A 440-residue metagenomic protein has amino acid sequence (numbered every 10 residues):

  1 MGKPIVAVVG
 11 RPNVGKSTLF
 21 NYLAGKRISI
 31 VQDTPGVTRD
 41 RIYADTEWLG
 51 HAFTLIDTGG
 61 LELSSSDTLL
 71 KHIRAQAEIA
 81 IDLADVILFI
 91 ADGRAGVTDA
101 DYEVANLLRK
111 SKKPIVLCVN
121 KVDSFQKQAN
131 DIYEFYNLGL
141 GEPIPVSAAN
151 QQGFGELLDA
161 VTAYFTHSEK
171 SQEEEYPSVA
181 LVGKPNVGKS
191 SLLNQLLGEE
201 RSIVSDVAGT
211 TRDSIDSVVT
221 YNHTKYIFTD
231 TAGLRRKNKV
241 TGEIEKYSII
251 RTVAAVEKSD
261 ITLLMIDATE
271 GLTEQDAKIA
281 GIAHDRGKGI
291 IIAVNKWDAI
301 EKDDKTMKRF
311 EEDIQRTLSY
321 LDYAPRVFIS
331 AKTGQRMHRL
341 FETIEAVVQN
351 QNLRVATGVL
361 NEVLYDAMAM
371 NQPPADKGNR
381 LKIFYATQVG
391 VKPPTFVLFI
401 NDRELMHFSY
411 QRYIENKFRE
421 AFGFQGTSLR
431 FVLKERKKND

Functional and structural regions predicted by a protein language model:
M1-D67, T166-I249, V253-V256: Conserved G1/Walker A P-loop phosphate-binding module
P35-V37, G60-E62, R94-G96, K121-Q126 (+9 more regions): Conserved nucleotide-binding/hydrolysis micro-motifs of P-loop NTPases
D57, N120, F135, S147 (+3 more regions): Active-site glycine-centered loops adjacent to acidic/histidine catalytic or metal-binding residues that shape
Q76-E142, I250-Y323: Conserved C-terminal guanine-recognition region of P-loop GTPase G domains, centered on the G4
P114-V116, D123-Q172, A299-V355: Canonical P-loop GTPase G-domain recognition
A180, F341-M406, R412: Long, well-ordered amphipathic alpha-helical subdomains in the mid-to-C-terminal portions of large enzyme subunits
I314, Y410-F424: Short, non-transmembrane amphipathic alpha-helical segments
G423-K438: A short amphipathic beta-strand at an alpha->beta junction
